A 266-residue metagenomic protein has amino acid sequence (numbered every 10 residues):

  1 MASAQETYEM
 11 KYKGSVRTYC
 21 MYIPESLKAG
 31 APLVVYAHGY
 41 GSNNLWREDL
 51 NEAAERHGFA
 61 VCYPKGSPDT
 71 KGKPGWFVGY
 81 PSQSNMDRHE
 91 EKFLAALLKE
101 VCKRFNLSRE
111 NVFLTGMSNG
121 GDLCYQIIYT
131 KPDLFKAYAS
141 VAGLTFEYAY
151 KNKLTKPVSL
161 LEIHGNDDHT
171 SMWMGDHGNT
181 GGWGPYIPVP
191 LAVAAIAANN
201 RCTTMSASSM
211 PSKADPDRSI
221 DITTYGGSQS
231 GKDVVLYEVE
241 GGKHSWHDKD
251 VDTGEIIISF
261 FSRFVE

Functional and structural regions predicted by a protein language model:
A2-A4: Boundary at the C-terminal end of the N-terminal hydrophobic targeting segment
T7-I23, K28-F113, L123-T130, D250-V251: Serine-hydrolase catalytic machinery in alpha/beta-hydrolase-like enzymes
P32-G39, A142, H164-G165, E240: The conserved beta1-alpha1 loop
Y40, N166-H169, D176, G241-K243: Acidic beta-to-alpha connecting loop that harbors the catalytic carboxylate
W46-R47, K103-R104, E110-V158, H169: Primarily recognizes the serine-hydrolase "nucleophile elbow" in alpha/beta-hydrolase and SGNH/GDSL folds
K65-D69, L144, G242: Short beta-to-alpha linker loops that shape the active-site pocket of alpha/beta-hydrolase fold enzymes
S159-I163, I187-P188, A197-E266: C-terminal catalytic histidine-bearing segment of alpha/beta-hydrolase fold enzymes
H169-H177, G181, P185-P188, D248-K249: Conserved alpha/beta-hydrolase "acid-adjacent" motif
